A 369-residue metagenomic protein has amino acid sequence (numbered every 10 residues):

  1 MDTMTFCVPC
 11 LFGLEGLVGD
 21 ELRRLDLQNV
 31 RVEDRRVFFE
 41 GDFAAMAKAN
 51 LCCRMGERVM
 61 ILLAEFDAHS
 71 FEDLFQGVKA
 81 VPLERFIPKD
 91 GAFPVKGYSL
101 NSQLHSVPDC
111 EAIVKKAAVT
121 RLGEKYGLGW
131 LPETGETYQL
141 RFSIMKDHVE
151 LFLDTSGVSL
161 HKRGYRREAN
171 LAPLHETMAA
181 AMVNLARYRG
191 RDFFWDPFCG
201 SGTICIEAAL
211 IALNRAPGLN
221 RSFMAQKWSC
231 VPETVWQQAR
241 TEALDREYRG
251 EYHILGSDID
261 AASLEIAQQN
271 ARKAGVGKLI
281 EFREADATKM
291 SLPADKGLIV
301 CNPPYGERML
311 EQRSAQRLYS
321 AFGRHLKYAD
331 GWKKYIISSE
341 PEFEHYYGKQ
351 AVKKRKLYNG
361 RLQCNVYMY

Functional and structural regions predicted by a protein language model:
D2-E136: Non-catalytic nucleic-acid substrate-recognition regions in nucleic-acid-modifying enzymes
C10, D258, S338: Short beta-strand/turn micro-motifs composed of small residues that flank or help shape donor/cofactor-binding pockets
L22, V95, F142, N302 (+1 more regions): Residue-level signal for inorganic ion chemistry
L100-Q103, S159, P304-R308: A short, flexible beta-alpha/helix-coil linker loop
L140-S156, Y367: C-terminal edge-of-domain segments
L151-R187: SAM-dependent Rossmann-like transferase core, predominantly class I methyltransferases with a strong bias toward
L174-S291, E307-R308, S314: Conserved S-adenosyl-L-methionine
D286-Y369: C-terminal catalytic and target-recognition region of SAM-dependent MTase-like enzymes, primarily methyltransferases
